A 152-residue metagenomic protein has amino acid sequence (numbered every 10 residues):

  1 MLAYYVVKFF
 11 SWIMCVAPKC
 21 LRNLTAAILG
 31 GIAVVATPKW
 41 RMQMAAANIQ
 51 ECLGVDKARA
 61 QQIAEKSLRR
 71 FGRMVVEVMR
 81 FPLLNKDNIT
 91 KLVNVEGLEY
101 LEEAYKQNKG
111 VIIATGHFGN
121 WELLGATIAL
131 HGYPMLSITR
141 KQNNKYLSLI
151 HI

Functional and structural regions predicted by a protein language model:
M1-A47, E51, K66-K86: A transmembrane-helix-recognition feature enriched in membrane-embedded lipid enzymes and envelope glyco-/phospholipid
R59-I63: Membrane-interface alpha-helices at helix entry/exit sites of multi-pass transporters
P82-V111, G119: A short, well-structured juxtamembrane/interface segment
G116: Active-site pocket-lining segments that scaffold enzyme catalytic pockets across diverse folds
N120-L130: Histidine-anchored nucleotide/phosphate-binding helix
S137-Q142: Short internal beta-strands
K145-Y146: Short, flexible loop segments at boundaries between secondary-structure elements
I150-I152: Conserved small/polar residues in nucleotide/adenosyl-binding loops
